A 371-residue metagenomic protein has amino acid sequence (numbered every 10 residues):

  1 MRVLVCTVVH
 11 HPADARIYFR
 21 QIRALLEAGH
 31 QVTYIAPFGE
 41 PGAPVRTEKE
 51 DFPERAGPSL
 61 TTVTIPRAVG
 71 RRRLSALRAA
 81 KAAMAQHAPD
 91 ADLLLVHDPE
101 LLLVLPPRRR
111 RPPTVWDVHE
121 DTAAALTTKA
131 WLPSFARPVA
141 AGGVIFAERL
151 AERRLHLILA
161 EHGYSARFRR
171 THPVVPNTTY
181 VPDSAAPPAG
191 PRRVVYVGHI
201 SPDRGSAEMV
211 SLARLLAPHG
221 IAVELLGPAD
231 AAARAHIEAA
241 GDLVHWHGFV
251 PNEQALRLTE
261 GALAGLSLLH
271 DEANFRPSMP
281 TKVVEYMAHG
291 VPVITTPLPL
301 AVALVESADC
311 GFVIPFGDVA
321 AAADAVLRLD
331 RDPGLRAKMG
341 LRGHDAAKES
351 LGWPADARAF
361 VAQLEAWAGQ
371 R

Functional and structural regions predicted by a protein language model:
L4, A185-R204, M209-R214, E224: Conserved donor-binding/catalytic core segment of Leloir-type glycosyltransferases
V5-A15, F19, A24-S75, Y164 (+1 more regions): N-terminal strand-loop element at the rim of the active site of nucleotide-sugar-dependent glycosyltransferases
R23, K81-A88, L103, W116 (+3 more regions): Membrane-proximal helix-turn-helix segments that form the acceptor-binding/catalytic region of lipid-linked
E40, V197, A222-A235: Glycosyltransferase donor-sugar binding loop
R234-G261: Nucleotide-activated donor-binding/catalytic signature segment of Leloir-type glycosyltransferases, i.e., the conserved
T259-R276, V291: Acidic donor-binding loop of glycosyltransferase active sites
S307-A308, F312-A320, R328-G334: Conserved acidic donor-binding segment of nucleotide-sugar-dependent glycosyltransferases
R331-L364: A charged, aromatic-enriched C-terminal amphipathic alpha-helix characteristic of glycosyltransferases across folds
